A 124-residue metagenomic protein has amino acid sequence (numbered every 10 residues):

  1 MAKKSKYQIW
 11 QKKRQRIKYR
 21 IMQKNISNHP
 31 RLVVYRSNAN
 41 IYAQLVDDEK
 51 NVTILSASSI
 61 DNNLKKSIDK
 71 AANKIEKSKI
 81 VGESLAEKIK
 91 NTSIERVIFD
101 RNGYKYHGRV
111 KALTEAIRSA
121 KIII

Functional and structural regions predicted by a protein language model:
M1-N28, I75-I124: Charge-rich, low-complexity N-terminal segments
P30-R36: Two-metal-ion RNase H-like nuclease active-site motif
N40: Exposed beta-strand and adjacent loop surfaces of beta-rich binding modules that mediate intermolecular recognition
A43: IQ-motif-like calmodulin-binding regions
S59-E83: Glycine-rich strand-loop-strand elements at beta-sheet edges
